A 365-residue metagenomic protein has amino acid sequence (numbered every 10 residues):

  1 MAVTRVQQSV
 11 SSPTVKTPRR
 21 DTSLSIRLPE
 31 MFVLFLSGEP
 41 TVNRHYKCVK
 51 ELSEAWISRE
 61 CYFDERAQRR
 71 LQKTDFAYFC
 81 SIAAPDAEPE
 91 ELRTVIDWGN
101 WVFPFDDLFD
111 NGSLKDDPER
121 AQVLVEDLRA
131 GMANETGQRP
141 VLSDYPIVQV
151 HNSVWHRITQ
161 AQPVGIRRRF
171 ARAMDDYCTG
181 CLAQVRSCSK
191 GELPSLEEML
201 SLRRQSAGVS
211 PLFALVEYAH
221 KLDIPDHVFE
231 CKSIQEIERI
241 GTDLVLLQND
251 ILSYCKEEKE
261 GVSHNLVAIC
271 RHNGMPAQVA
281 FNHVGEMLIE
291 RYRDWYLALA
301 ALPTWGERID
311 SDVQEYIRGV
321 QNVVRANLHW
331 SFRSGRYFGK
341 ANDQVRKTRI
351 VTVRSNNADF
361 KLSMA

Functional and structural regions predicted by a protein language model:
M1-A365: Alpha-helical, largely C-terminal catalytic domains that coordinate divalent metal ions via clustered Asp/Glu/His
